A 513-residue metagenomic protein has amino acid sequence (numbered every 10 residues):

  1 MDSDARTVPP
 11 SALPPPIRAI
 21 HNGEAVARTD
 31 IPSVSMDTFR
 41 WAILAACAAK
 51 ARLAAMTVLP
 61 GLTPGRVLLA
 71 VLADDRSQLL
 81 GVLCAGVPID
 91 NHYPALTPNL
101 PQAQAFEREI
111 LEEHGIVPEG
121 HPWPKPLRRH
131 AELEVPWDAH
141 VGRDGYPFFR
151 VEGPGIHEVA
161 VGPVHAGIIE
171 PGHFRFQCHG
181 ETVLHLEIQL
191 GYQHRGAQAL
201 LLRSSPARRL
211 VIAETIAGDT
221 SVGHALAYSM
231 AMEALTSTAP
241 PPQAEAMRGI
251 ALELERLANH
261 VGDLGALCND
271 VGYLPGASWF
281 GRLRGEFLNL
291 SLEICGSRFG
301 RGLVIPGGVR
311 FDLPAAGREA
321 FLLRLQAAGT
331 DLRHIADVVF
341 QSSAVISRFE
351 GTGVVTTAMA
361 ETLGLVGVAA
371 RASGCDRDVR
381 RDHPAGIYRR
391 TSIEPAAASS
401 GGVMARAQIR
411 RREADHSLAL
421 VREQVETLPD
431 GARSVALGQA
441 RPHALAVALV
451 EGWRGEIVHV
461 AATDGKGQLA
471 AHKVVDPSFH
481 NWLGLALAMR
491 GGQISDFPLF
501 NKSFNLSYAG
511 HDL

Functional and structural regions predicted by a protein language model:
D2-A48, M56-T63, L68-H92, P98-P171 (+1 more regions): Active-site bordering "gate/hinge" segments that shape substrate access to catalytic or cofactor-binding pockets
